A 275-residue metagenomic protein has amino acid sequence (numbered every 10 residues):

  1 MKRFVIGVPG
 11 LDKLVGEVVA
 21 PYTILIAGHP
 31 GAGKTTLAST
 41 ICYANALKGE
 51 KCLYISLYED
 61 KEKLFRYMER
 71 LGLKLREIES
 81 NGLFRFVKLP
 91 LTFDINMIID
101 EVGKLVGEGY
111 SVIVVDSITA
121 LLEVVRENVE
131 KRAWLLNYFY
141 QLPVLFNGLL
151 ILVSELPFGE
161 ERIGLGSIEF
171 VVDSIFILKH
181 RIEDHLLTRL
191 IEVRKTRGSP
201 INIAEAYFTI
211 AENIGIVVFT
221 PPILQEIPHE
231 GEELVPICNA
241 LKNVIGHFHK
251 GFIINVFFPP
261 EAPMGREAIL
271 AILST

Functional and structural regions predicted by a protein language model:
M1-G10, P221-K242: N-terminal pre-Walker A segment at the start of P-loop NTPase domains
L11, V18-G49, V235-T275: Glycine-rich P-loop/Walker A and Walker A-like loops and their local beta1-loop-alpha1 context in P-loop NTPases
I24-I26, L53-I55, R85-V87, I151 (+2 more regions): Hydrophobic/aromatic beta-strand patches that form the interior of the parallel beta-sheet core in alpha/beta enzyme
E50-V129, T275: Conserved inter-motif catalytic segment of the P-loop NTP-binding fold
Y58-E62, P90-I95, T119-L121, L150 (+4 more regions): Conserved nucleotide-binding/hydrolysis micro-motifs of P-loop NTPases
D100-V171, I175: P-loop NTPase motor core
L149-A211: Phosphate-binding/switch region of NTP-binding enzymes
R197-E232: Charged, amphipathic alpha-helical linker segments immediately N-terminal to NTP-binding catalytic cores
